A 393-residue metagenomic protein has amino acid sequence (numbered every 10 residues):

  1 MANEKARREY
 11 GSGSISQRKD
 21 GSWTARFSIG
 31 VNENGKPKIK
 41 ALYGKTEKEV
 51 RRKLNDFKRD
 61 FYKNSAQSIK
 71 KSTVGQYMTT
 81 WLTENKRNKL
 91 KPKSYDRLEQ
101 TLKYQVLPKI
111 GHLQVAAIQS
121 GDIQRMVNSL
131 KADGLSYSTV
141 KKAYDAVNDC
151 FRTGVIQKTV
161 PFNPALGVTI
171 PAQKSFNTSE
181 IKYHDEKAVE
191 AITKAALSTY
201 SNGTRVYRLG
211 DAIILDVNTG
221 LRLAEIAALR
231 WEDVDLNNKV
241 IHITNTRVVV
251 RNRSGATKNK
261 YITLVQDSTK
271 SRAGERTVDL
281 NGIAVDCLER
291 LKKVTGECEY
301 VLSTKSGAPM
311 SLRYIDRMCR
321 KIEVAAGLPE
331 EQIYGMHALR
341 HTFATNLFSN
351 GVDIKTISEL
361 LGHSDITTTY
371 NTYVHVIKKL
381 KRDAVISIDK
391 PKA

Functional and structural regions predicted by a protein language model:
M1-S72, Q76, T80-E84, D96 (+7 more regions): Basic/aromatic DNA-contact patch characteristic of tyrosine site-specific recombinases
R7-R8, K194-V206, T219, V278 (+3 more regions): Short, basic (Lys/Arg/His-rich) helix/loop patches that form interaction surfaces in the mid-to-C-terminal regions
L42, T46, Q67-K70, L82-P164 (+3 more regions): N-terminal core-binding DNA-recognition domain of tyrosine site-specific recombinases/integrases
Y43, A228-V234, S358-S364, V374: A short, basic/aromatic helix-end/turn motif that makes direct DNA contacts
M126, R253-K258, N350, N371 (+1 more regions): DNA/chromatin major-groove-contacting recognition/catalytic segments
K141, I156, V160-F162, L166-L223 (+3 more regions): Basic, Lys/Arg- and aromatic-enriched nucleic-acid-binding interface segment
G167-I170, A228-R290: Conserved tyrosine-mediated DNA breakage-rejoining catalytic core shared by Y-recombinases
Y183, N245-R247, T342, L361-I386: Catalytic-site neighborhood detector that most strongly recognizes the C-terminal catalytic loop/helix of tyrosine
